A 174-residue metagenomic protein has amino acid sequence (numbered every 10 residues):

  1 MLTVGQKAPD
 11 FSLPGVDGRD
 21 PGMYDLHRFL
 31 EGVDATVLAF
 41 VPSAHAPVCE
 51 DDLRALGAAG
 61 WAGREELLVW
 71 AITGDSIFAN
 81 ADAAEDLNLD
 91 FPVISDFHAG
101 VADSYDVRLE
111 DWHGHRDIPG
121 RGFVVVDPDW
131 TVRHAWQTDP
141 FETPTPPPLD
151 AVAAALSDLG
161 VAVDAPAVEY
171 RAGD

Functional and structural regions predicted by a protein language model:
M1-D174: Chalcogenol-based redox active-site neighborhoods
